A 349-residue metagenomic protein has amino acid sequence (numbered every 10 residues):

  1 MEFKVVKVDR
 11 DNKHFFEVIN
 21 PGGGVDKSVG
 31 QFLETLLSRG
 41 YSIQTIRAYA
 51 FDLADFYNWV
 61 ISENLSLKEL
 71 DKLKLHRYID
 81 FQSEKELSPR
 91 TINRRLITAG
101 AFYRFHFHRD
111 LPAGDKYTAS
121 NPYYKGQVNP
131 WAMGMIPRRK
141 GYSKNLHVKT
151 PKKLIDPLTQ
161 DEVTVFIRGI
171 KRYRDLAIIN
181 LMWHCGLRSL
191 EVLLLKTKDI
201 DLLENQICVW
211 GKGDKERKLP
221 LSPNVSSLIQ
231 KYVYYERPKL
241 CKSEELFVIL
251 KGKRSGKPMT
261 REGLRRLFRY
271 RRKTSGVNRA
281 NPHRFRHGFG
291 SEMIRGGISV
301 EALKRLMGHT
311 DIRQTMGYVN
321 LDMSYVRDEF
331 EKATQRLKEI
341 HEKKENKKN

Functional and structural regions predicted by a protein language model:
F3-V6, T334-N349: C-terminal secondary-structure termini that scaffold catalytic or DNA-interacting sites
V29-Q44, L53-I136: N-terminal core-binding DNA-recognition domain of tyrosine recombinases/integrases
G114-T164, W210, L250-S255: Flexible interdomain linker/hinge and immediately adjacent N-terminus of the catalytic tyrosine-recombinase domain
P151-S189, K215: Basic, Lys/Arg- and aromatic-enriched nucleic-acid-binding interface segment
N180, R286-T310, G317: C-terminal catalytic core of tyrosine-transesterase DNA break-rejoin enzymes
C185, S189-L190, L194-S227: Conserved tyrosine-mediated DNA breakage-rejoining catalytic core shared by Y-recombinases
K212, M307, D311-K332: Catalytic-site neighborhood detector that most strongly recognizes the C-terminal catalytic loop/helix of tyrosine
P223-V277: Active-site/catalytic core of tyrosine-dependent DNA strand-transfer enzymes
